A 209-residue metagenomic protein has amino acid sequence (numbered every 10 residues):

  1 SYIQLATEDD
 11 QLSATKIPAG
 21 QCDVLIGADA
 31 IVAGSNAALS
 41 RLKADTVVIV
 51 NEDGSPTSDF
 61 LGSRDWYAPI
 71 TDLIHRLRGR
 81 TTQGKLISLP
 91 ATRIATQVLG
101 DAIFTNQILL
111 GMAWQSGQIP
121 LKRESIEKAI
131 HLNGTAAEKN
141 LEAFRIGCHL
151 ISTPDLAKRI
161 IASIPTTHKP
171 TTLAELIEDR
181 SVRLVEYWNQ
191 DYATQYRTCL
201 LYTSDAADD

Functional and structural regions predicted by a protein language model:
S1-S204: Active-site cofactor/cluster-binding pocket
D205-D209: A short, hydrophobic C-terminal helix/tail in secreted or cell-surface proteins
